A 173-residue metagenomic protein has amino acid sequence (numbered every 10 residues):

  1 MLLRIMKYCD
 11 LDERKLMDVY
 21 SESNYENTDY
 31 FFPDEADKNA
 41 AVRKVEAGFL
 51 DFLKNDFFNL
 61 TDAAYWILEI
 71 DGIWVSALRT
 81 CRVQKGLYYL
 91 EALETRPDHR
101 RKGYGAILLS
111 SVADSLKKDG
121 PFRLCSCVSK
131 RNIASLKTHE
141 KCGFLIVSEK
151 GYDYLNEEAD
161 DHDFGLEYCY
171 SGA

Functional and structural regions predicted by a protein language model:
M1-D18, E22-D34, L166-A173: Conserved N-terminal entry element of GNAT/NAT acetyltransferase domains
D10, S21-E91, R96, L109: Acetyl-CoA-dependent GNAT
E35, R131, Y154: Positions that flank functional sites
A63, D161-E167: Short hydrophobic/aromatic beta-strand or adjacent loop that forms the aromatic wall/cage of a ligand/substrate-binding
L93-R101, V128-R131: A short, internal acetyl-CoA/4′-phosphopantetheine-binding micro-motif in the GNAT/acyltransferase core
T95, R101-D114, K137-K141: Conserved acetyl-CoA-binding loop-helix of GNAT-fold acetyltransferases
L116-V128: Conserved GNAT acetyl-CoA-binding A-motif
C127-V128, E140, L145-H162: Conserved catalytic-core motifs of GNAT/GCN5-like acyltransferases
